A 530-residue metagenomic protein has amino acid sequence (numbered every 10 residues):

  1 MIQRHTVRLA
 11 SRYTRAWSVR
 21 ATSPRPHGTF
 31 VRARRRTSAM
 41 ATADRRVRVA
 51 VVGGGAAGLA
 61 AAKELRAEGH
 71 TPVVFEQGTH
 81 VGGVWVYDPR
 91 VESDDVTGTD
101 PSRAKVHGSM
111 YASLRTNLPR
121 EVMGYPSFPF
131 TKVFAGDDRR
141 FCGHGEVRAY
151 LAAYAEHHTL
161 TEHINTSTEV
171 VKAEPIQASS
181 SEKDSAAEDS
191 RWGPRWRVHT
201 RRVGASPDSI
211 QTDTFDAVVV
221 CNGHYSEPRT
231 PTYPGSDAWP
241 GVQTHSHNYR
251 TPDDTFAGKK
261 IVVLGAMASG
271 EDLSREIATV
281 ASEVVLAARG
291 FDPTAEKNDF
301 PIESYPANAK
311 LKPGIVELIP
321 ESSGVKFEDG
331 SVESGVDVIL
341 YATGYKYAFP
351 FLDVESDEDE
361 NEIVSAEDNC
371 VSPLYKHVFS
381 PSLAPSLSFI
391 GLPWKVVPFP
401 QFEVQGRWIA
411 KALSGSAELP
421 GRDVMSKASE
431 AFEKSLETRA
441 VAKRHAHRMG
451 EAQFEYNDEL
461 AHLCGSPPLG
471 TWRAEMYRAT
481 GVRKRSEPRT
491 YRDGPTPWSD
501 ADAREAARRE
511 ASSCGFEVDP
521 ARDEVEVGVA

Functional and structural regions predicted by a protein language model:
R46-V74, L273-S274: N-terminal Rossmann-like FAD-binding beta1-loop-alpha1 element of flavoenzymes
V52, D213-Y225, V262-L264, G335-G344: Short hydrophobic core segments
R66-V91, V285-T294: Glycine-rich FAD pyrophosphate-binding loop
Q77-A153, K376-F379, K427-H447: Glycine-rich active-site loop/strand segments that organize a redox cofactor
F130-V133, G143-Y150, E156, V220-V280 (+4 more regions): Glycine-rich dinucleotide-binding loop and its adjacent helix/turn
G136-A217: Feature captures the FAD/FMN-dependent oxidoreductase FAD-binding
T168, K172, S190-R195, R275-E367 (+2 more regions): A Rossmann-like FAD-binding core segment of flavoenzymes
L374, S386-A530: C-terminal, flexible cofactor-proximal segment of oxidoreductases
